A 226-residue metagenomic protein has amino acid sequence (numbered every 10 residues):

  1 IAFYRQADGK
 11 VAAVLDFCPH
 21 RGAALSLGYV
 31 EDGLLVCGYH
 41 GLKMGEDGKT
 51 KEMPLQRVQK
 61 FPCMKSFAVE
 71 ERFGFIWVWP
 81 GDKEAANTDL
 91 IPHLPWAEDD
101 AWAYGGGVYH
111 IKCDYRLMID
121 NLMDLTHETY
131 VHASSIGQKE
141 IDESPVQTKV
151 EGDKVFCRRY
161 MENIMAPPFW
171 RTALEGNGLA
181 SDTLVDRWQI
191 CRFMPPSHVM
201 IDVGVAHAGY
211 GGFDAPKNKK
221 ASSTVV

Functional and structural regions predicted by a protein language model:
I1-A103: Rieske [2Fe-2S] iron-sulfur-binding domain
E84-V226: C-terminal catalytic domain of Rieske-type non-heme iron oxygenases
